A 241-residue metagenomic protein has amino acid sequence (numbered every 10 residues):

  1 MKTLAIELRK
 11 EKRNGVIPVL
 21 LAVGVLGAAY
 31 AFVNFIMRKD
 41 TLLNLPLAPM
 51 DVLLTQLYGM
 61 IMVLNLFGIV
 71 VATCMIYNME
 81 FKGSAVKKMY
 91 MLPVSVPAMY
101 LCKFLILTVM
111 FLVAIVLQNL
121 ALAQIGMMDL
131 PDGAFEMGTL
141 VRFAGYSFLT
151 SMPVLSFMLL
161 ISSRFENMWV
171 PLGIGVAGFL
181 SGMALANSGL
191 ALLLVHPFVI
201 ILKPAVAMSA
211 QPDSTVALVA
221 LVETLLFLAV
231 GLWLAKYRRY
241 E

Functional and structural regions predicted by a protein language model:
M1-G24: Aromatic- and glycine-rich beta-strand/loop motifs that create alpha-glucan
V19-V25, F165-M183: Pore- or pathway-lining transmembrane helices of multi-pass membrane proteins that form conduits for solutes/ions
G24-V71, L101-F165, V206-Q211, T215-V219: Secretory targeting signals
V33-L53, L172-E241: Terminal transmembrane helical anchor/hairpin motif
F67-F81, L159-W169, T224-Y237: Transmembrane alpha-helical segments in integral membrane proteins
T73, S84-A85, F157, P197: Hydrophobic alpha-helical segments typical of transmembrane helices and their membrane-interface/capping positions
I76-T108: Helix-loop-helix units of permease transmembrane domains in multi-pass membrane transporters, especially ABC
Y77, V86-M89, A121, I125 (+4 more regions): Hydrophobic alpha-helical interface/terminus motif in multipass membrane transporters
